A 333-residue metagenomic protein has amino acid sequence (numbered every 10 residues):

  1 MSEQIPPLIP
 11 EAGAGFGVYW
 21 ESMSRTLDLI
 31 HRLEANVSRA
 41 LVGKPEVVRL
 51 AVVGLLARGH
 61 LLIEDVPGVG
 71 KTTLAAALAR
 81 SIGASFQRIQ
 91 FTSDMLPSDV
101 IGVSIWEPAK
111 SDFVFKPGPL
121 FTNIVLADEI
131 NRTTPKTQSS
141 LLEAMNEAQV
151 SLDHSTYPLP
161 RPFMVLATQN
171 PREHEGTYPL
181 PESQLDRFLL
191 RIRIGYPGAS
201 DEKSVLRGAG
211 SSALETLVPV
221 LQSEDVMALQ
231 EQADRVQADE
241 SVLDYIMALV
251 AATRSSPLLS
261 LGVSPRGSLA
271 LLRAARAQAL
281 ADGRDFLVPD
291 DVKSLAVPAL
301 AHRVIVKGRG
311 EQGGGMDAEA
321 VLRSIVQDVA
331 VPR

Functional and structural regions predicted by a protein language model:
E3-S24, S255-R333: C-terminal engagement/docking regions of AAA+ P-loop ATPases
G13-V47, R235-Q237: Dynamic helix-loop-helix/coil hinge segments at AAA+ ATPase domain boundaries and subdomain interfaces
L50-V53, W106-L126, S155: Conserved alpha-helical scaffold flanking the Walker A/P-loop in AAA+ ATPase domains
L55-T92: Walker A/P-loop
D65, D128-E129, S140: Walker B catalytic acidic pair
V66, V100, T168: P-loop (Walker A) phosphate-binding loop of NTP-binding proteins
E107-D112, T133-T137, M145-V236, R276-Q278: Canonical AAA+ ATPase core
S200, S204-D290, G313: AAA+ P-loop NTPase domains with strong preference for DNA replication initiators and clamp-loader complexes
